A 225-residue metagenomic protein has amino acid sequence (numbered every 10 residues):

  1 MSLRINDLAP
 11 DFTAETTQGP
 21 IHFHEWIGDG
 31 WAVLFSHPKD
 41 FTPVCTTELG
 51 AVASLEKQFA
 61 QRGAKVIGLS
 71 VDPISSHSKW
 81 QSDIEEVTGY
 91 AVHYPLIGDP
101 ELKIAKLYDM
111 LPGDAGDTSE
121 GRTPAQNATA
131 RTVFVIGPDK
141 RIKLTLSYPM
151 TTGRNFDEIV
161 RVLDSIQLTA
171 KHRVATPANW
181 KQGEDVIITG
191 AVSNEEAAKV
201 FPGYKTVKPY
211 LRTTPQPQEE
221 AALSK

Functional and structural regions predicted by a protein language model:
M1-K225: Chalcogenol-based redox active-site neighborhoods
